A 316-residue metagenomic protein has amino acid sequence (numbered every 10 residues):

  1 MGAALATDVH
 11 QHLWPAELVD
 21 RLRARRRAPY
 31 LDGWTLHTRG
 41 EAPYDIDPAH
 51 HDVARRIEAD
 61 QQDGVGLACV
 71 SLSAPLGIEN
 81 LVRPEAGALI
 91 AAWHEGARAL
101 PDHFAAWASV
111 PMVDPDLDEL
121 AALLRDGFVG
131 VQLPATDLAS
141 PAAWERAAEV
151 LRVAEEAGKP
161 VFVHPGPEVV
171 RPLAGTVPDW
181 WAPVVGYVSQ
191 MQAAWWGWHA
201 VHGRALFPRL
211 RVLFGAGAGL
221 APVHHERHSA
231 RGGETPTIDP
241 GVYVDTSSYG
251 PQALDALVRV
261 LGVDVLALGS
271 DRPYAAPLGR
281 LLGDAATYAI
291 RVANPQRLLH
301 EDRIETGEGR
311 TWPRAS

Functional and structural regions predicted by a protein language model:
G2-V9, P15-L67, E95-G96, L210 (+3 more regions): Mid-to-C-terminal alpha-helical segments outside catalytic/metal-binding sites
H10, D60, A97, V131 (+5 more regions): Divalent metal-coordination and catalytic microenvironments
P43, D47, R56-D60, G64-L89 (+2 more regions): Short, well-structured secondary-structure segments
I46-H51, I78-N80, V110-D118, L138-E145 (+3 more regions): Acidic-and-aromatic substrate-binding clefts and catalytic sites of carbohydrate-active enzymes
I57-G66, I90-H103, L120-G127, V150-A157 (+2 more regions): Acidic (Asp/Glu)-rich catalytic clusters
G87, A99-R152: Long, hydrophobic, well-ordered secondary-structure blocks that form the structural core and pocket-lining surfaces
M112-V113, P165-V170, P273-Y274: Short glycine-enriched loops at secondary-structure junctions
D126-L261, V265-A267, P313-A315: Catalytic pocket-lining loop regions of alpha/beta-barrel enzymes, especially the amidohydrolase/enolase/GH5 lineages
